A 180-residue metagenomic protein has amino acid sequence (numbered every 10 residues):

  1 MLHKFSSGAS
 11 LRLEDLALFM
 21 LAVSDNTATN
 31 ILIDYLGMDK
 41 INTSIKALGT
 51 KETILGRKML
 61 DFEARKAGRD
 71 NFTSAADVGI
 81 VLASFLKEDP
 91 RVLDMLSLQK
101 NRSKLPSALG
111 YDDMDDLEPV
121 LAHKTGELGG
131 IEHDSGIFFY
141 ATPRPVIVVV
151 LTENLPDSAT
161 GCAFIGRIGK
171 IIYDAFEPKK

Functional and structural regions predicted by a protein language model:
M1-L2, T27-A28, N42, E52-G56 (+1 more regions): Secretory-pathway/luminal and periplasmic proteins that interact with or process carbohydrate-rich
M1-N30: Conserved catalytic neighborhood of penicillin-recognizing serine enzymes
S6, T27, T50, K100 (+1 more regions): Residue-level signal for pocket-adjacent positions within structured domains
A9, A17, N30-K87: Mid-domain, small-residue-enriched loop/turn segments at the edges of structured enzyme/sensor domains
L11, V23, T27, T73-A76 (+2 more regions): Conserved active-site and cofactor/substrate-binding residues in soluble primary-metabolism enzymes
M20, I45, V148: Terminal peptide-recognition signature
Y35-G37, I80-E118, A122-K180: Structured C-terminal helix/loop/strand segments within mature extracytoplasmic catalytic/sensor domains
